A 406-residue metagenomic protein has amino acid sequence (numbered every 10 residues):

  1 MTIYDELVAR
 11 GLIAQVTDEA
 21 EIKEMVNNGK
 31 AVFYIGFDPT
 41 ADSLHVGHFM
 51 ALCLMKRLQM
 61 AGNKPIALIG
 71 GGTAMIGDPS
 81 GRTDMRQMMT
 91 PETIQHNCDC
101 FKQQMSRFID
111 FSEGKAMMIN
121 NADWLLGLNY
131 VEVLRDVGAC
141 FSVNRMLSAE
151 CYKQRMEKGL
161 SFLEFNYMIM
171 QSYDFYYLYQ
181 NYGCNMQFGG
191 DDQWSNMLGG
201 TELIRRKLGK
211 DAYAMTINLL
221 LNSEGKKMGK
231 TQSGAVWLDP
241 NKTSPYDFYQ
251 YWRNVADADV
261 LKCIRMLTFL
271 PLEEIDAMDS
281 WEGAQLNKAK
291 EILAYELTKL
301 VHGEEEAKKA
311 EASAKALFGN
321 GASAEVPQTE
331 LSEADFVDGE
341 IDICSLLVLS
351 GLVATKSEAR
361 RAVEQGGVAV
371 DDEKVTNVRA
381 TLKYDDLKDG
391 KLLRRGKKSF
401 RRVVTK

Functional and structural regions predicted by a protein language model:
M1-Q193, L198-T201, L208-Y213, K226 (+1 more regions): NTP-dependent nucleotidyl-transfer catalytic core
I204-K406: Conserved nucleotide- and phosphate/pyrophosphate-binding catalytic cores in adenylate/nucleotidyl-handling enzymes
